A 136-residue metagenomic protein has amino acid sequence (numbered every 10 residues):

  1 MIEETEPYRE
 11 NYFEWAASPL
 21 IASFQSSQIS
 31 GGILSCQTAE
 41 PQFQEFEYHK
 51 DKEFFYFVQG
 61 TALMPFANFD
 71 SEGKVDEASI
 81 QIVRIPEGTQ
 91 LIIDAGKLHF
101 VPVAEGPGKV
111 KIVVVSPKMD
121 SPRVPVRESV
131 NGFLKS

Functional and structural regions predicted by a protein language model:
M1-E87, V101-S136: Active-site region of the double-stranded beta-helix
I93: Aromatic-residue-lined binding/catalytic grooves and analogous aromatic/hydrophobic interfacial grooves in multimeric
K97-H99: Short, charged beta-turn/beta-strand-edge "cap" motif at the junction between a beta-strand and an adjacent loop
